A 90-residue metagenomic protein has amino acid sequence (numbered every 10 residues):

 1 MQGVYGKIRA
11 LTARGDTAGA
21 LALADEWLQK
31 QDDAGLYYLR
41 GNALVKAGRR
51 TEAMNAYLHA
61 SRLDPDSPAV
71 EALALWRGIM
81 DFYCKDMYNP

Functional and structural regions predicted by a protein language model:
Q29-K30, R62-L63: Structural marker of alpha-solenoid helical repeat scaffolds
